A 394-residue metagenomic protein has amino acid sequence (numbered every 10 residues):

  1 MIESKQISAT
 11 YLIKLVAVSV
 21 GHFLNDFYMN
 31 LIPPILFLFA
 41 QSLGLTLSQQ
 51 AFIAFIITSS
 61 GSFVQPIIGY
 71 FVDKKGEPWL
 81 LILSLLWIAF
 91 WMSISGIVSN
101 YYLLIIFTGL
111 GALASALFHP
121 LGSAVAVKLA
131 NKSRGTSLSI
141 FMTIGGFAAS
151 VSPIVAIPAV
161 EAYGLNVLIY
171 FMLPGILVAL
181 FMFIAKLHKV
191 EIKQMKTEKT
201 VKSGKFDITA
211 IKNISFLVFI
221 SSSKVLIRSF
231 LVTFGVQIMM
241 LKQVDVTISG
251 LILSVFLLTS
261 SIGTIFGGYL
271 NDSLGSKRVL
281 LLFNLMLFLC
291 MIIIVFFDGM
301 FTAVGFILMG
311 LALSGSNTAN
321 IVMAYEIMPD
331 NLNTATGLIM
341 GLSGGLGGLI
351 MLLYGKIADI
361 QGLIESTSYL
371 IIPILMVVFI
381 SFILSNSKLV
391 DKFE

Functional and structural regions predicted by a protein language model:
N30, T58-P66, A149-S150, L257-I265 (+1 more regions): Residue-level signature of mid-helix packing/kink "hotspots" within the transmembrane helices of 12-pass Major
I32-P33, K212-T264: Extracytoplasmic gate region of multi-pass secondary transporters
F63-S99: Conserved MFS/SLC helix-loop-helix module at the cytosolic interface between two early adjacent transmembrane helices
F107-I144: Cytoplasmic helix-loop-helix junction between adjacent transmembrane helices in 12-TM secondary transporters
I140-L187: Helix-loop-helix hairpin linking two adjacent transmembrane segments in secondary transporters
L173-K196, V378-S385: C-terminal membrane-cytosol helix-exit motif in multi-pass small-molecule transporters
N271-N320: C-terminal transmembrane helical hairpin of 12-TM major facilitator-type secondary transporters
I327-L363: A late C-terminal transmembrane helix in Major Facilitator Superfamily
